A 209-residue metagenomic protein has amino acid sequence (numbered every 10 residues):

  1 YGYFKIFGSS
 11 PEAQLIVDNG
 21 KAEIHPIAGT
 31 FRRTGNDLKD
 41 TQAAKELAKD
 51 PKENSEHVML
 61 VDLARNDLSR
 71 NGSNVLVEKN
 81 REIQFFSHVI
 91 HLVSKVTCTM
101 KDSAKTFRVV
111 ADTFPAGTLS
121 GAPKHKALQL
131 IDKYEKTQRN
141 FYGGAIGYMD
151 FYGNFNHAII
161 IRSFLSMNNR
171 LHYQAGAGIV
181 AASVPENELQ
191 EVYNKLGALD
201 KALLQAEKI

Functional and structural regions predicted by a protein language model:
Y1-I209: Extended alpha-helical targeting/anchoring segments, especially N-terminal organellar/secretory targeting helices
